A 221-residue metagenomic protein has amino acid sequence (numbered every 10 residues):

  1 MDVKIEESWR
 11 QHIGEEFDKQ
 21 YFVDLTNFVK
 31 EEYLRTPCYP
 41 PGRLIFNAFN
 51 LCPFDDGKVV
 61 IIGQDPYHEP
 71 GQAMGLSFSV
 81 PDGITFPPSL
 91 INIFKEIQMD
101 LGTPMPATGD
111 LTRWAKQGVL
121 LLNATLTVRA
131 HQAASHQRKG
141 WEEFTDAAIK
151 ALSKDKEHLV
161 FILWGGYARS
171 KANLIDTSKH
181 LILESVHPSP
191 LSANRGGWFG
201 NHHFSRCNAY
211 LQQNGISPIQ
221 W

Functional and structural regions predicted by a protein language model:
M1-I13: Generic N-terminal amphipathic, Lys/Arg-enriched alpha-helix
V3, E15-L163, A168-S170, I175-D176 (+4 more regions): A polyanion-binding, active-site-adjacent surface
